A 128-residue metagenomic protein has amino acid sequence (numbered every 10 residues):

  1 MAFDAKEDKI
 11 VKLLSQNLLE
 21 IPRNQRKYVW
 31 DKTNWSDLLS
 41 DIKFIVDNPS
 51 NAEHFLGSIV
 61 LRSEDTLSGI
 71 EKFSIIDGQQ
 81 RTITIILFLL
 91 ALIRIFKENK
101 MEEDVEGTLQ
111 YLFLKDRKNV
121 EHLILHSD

Functional and structural regions predicted by a protein language model:
M1-D128: Glycine- and hydrophobic-rich flexible loops that cap the catalytic core of alpha/beta enzyme folds
